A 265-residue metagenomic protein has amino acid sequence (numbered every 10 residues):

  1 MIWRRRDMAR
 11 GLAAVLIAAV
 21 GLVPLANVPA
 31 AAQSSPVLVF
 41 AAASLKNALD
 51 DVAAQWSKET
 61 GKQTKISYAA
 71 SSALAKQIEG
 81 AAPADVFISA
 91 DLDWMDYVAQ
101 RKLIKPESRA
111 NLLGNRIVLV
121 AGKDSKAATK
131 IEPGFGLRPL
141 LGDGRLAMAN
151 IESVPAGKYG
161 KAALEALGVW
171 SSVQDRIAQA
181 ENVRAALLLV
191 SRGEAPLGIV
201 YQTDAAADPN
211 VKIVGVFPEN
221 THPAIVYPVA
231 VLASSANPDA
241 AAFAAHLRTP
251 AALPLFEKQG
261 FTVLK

Functional and structural regions predicted by a protein language model:
M1-V23: Twin-arginine (Tat) signal peptide motif
N27-P83, S89-L92, D96-N115, V120-K265: Exported/periplasmic ABC-transporter solute-binding proteins
